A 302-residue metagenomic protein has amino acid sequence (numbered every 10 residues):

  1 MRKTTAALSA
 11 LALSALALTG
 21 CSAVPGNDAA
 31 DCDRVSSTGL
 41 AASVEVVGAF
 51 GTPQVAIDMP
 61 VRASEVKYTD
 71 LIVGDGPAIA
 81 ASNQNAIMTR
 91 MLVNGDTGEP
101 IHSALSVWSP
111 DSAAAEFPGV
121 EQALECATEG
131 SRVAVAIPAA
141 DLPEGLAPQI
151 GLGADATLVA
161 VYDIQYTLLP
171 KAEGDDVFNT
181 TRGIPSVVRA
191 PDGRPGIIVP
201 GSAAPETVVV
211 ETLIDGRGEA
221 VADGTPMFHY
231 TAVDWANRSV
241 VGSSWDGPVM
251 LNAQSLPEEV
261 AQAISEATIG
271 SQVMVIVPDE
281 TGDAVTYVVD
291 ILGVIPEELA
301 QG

Functional and structural regions predicted by a protein language model:
R2-G302: Cross-family detector of peptidyl-prolyl cis-trans isomerase
